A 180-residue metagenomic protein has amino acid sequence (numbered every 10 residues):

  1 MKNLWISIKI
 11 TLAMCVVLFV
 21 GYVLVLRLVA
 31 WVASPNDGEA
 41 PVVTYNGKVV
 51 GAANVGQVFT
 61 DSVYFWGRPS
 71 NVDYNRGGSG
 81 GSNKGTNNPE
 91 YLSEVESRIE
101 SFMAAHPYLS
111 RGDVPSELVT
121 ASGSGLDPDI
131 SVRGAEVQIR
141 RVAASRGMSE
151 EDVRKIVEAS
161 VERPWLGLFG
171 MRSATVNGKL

Functional and structural regions predicted by a protein language model:
M1-V17: Membrane-entry signal-anchor segments at the cytosolic-membrane interface, especially the N-terminal signal anchor
I6, F19, V25-S145, D152-R154 (+1 more regions): Flexible, solvent-exposed loop/hinge segments and secondary-structure transition points
V157-S160, R172-S173: Small/polar glycine-rich anion-binding or flexible loop at a beta-alpha turn
W165-L180: Amphipathic, charged alpha-helical segments and their helix-to-coil junctions in extracytoplasmic/peripheral assemblies
